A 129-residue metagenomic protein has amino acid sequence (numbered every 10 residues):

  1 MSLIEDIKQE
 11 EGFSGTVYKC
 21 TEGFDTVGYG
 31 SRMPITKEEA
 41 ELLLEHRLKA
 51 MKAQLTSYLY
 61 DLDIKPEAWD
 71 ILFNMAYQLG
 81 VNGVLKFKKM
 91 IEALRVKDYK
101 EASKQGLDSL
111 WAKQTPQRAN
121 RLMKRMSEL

Functional and structural regions predicted by a protein language model:
M1-K19, G23, S31-A53, Y58 (+1 more regions): Long, amphipathic alpha-helical surface segments
T26-G28, I71-N74, E101: Structural recognition of the beta-strand scaffold that forms the well-ordered cores of secreted hydrolase catalytic
D61-K89: Mid-chain, well-packed structural core segment of small domains
